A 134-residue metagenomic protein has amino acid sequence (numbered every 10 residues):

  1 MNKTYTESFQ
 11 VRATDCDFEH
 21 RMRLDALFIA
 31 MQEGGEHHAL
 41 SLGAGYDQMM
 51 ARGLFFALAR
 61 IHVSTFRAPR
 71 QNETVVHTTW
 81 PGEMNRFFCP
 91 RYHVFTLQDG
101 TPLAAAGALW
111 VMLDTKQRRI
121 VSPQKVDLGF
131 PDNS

Functional and structural regions predicted by a protein language model:
M1-L58, D114-S134: Hot-dog-fold acyl-thioester-processing enzymes
N2-T6, H62-V76, W80-S134: HotDog/MaoC-like acyl-thioester-processing domains
